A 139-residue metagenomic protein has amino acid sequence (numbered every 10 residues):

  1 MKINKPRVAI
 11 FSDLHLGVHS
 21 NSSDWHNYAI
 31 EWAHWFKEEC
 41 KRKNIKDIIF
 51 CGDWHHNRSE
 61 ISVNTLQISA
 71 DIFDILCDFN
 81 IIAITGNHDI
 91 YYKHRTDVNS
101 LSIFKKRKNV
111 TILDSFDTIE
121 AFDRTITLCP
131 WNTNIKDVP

Functional and structural regions predicted by a protein language model:
K2-R7, V18-T118: Core catalytic region of metal-dependent phosphoesterases/phosphodiesterases, especially metallo-beta-lactamase-like
R7-D13: Short, hydrophobic/glycine-enriched beta-strand segments
F11, L113, C129: Hydrophobic residues at beta-strand termini and immediately following loops that shape nucleotide-binding pockets
L14-H15, H88, C129-W131: Active-site beta-loop-alpha junctions enriched in small/polar residues
E120-P139: Binuclear metal-dependent hydrolase catalytic cores centered on His/Asp/Glu-rich metal-binding motifs
